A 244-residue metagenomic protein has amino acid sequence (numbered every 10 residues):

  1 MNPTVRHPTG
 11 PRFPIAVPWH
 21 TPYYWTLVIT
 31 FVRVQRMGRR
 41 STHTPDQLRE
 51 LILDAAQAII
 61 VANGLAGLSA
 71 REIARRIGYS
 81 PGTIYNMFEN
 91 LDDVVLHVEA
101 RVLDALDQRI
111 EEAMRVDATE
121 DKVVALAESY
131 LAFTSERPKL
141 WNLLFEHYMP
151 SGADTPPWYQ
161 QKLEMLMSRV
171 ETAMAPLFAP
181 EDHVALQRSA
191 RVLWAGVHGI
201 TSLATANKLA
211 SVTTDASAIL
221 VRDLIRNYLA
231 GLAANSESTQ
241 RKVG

Functional and structural regions predicted by a protein language model:
R12-P14, P18-N63, E72, R76 (+1 more regions): Basic, helix-initiating cap at the start of DNA-binding domains
D46-D54, V61, A66-G67, G78 (+4 more regions): An amphipathic alpha-helix adjacent to DNA-recognition modules
I60, V94-V102, L144, G152-T155 (+1 more regions): Alpha-helical DNA-contacting segments of helix-turn-helix folds
L68-R75, I84: Append "Primarily bacterial transcriptional regulators
E111-L140, E164, P180-E181, S189-L193: Hydrophobic alpha-helical connector segments
A132, E136-T172, E181, S211-D215: Short secondary-structure transition hinges
A153-F178, Q187-V192, I219-A230: Amphipathic alpha-helical packing segments from all-alpha helical-bundle domains
L193-V212, N227-S238: Amphipathic C-terminal alpha-helical segment
